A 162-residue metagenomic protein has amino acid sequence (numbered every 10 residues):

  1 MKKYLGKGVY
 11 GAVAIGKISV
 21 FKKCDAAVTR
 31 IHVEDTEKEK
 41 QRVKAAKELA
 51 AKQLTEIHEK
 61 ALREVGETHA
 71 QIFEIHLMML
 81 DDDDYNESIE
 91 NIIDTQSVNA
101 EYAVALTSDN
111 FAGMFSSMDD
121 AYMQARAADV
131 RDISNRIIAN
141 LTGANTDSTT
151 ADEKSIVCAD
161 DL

Functional and structural regions predicted by a protein language model:
M1-L162: Non-catalytic, soluble scaffold/interaction modules
